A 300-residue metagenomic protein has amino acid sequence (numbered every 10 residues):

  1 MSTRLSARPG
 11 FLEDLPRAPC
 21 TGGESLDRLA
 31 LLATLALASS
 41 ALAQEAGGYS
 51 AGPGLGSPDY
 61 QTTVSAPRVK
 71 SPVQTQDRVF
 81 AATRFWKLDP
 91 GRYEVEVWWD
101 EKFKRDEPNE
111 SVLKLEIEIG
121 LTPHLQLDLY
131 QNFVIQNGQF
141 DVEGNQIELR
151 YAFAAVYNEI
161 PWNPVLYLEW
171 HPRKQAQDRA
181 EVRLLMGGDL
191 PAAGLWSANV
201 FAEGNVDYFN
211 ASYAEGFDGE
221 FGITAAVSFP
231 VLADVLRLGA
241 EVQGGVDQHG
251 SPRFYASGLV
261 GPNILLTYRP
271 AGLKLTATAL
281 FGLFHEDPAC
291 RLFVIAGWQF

Functional and structural regions predicted by a protein language model:
M1-A66: Cleavable N-terminal export/targeting peptides
Q44-F300: Transmembrane beta-barrel domains of Gram-negative outer membranes and organellar outer membranes
